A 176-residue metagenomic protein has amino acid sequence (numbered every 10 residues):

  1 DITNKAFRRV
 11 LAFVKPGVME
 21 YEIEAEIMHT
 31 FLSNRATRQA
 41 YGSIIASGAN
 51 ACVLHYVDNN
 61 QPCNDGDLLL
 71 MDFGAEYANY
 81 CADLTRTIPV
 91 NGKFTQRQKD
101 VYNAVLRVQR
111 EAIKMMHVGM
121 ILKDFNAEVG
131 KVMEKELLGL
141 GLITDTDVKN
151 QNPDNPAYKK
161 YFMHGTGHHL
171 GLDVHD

Functional and structural regions predicted by a protein language model:
D1-D176: Active-site neighborhoods and metal-handling regions in enzymes and metal-associated proteins
